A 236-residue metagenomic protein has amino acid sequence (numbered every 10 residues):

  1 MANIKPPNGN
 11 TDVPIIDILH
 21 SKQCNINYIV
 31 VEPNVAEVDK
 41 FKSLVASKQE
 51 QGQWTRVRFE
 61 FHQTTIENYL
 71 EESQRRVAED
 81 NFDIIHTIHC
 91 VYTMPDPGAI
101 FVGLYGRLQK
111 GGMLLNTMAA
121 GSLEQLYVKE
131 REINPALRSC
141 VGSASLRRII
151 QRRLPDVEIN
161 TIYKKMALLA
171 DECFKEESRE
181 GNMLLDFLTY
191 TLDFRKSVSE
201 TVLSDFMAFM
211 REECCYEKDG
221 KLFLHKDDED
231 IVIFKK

Functional and structural regions predicted by a protein language model:
A2-E71: Class I SAM-dependent methyltransferase SAM/SAH-binding core
C24-N25, T55, N81, K110 (+1 more regions): Short loop/turn motifs at secondary-structure junctions
E71-I85: A short acidic, Gly/Pro-enriched loop at the edge of an enzyme's catalytic core that lines a small-molecule cofactor
E79, V141, E158-K236: Conserved Class I S-adenosyl-L-methionine
F82-G98: A short SAM/SAH-binding and catalytic strip from SAM-dependent methyltransferases
G98-M113: A short glycine-rich, Lys/Arg-flanked "PGG" loop and its adjoining helix->strand segment in the class I
G112-V141: Conserved class I S-adenosyl-L-methionine
R138-P155: Short alpha-helix
